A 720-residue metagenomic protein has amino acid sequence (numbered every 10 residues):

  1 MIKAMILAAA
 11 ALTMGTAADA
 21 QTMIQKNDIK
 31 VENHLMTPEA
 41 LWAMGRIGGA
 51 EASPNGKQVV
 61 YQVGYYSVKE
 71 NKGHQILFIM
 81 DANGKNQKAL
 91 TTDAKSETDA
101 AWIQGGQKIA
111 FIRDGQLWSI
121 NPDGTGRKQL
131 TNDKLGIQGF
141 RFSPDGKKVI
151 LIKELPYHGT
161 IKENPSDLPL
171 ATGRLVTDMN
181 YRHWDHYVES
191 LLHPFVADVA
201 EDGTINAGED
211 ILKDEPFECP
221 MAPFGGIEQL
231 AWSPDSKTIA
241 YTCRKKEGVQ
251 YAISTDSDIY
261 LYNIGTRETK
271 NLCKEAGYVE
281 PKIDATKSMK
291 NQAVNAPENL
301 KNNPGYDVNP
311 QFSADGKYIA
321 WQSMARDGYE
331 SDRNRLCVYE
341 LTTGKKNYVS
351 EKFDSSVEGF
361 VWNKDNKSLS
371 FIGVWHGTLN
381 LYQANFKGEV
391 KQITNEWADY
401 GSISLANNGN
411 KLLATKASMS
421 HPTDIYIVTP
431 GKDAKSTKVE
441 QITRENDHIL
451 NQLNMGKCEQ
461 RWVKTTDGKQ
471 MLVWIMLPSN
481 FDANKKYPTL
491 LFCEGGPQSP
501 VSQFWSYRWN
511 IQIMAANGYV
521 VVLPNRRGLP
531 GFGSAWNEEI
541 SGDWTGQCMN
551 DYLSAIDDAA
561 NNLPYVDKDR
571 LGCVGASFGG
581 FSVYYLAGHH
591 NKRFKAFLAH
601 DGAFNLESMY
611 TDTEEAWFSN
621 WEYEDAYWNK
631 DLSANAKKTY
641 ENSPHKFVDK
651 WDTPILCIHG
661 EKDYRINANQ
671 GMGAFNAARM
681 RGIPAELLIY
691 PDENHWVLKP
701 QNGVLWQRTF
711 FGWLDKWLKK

Functional and structural regions predicted by a protein language model:
M23-I24, H74-Q75, E154-T204, G208-D214 (+5 more regions): Predominantly five- to eight-bladed beta-propeller fold
K26-G45, I205-E215: A short helix->beta-strand "capping" segment at the edge of beta-propeller domains
E39-Q75: Beta-strand-rich domains and repeat architectures in extracellular enzymes and scaffolds, especially beta-propellers
M44-V59, A94-A110, R127, K134-V149 (+15 more regions): Conserved beta-propeller blade repeats
G49-E51, I150-I152, R174-L175, R182-H193 (+10 more regions): Non-catalytic accessory segments flanking enzyme active sites
D81-K85, N121-T125, V199-G203, N263-R267 (+3 more regions): Short loop/turn segments that connect beta-strands within beta-propeller blades
E247, T437, R444-D569, A576 (+2 more regions): Cap/lid segment of the alpha/beta-hydrolase catalytic domain
N510, A515-A516, L523-K720: Active-site-proximal cap/loop segments of hydrolase catalytic domains
